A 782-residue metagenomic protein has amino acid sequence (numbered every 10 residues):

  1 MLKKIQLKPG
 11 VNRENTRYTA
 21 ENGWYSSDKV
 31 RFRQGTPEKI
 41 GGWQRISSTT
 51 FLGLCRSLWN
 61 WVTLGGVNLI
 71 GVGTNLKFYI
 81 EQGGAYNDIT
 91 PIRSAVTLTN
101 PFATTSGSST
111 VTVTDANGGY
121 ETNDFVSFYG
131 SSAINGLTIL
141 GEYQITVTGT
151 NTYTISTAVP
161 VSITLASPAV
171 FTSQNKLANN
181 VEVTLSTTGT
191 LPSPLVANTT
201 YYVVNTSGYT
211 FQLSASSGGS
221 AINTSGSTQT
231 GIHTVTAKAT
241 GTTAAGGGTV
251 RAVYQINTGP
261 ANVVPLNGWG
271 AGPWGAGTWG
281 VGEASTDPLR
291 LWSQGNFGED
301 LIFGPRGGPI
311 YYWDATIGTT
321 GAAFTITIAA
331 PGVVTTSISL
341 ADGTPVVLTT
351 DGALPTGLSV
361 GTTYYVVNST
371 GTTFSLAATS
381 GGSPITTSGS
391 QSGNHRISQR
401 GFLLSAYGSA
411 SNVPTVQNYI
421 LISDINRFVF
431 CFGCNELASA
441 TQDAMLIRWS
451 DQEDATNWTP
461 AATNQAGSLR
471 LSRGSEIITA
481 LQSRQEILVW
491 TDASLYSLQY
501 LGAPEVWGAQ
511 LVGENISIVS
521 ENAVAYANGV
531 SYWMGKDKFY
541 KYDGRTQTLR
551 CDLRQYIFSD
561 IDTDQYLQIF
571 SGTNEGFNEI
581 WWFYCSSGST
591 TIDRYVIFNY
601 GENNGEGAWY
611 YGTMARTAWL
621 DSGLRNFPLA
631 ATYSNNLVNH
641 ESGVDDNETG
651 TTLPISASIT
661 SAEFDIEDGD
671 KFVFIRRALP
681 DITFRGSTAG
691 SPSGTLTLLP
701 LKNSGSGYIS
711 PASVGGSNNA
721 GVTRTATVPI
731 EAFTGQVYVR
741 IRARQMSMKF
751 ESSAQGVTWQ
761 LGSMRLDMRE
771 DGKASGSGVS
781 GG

Functional and structural regions predicted by a protein language model:
M1-K3, E14-N15, T19-A20, D88-W292 (+1 more regions): Small/polar beta-strand repeat architecture
M1-V96, Q255-P265, W269, P273-W274 (+5 more regions): Beta-sheet repeat architectures centered on beta-propellers
W43-T49, G277-V281, F402-S411, N464-R470 (+1 more regions): A short beta-strand motif characteristic of beta-propeller blades
Y86-D88, G318-G321, Q399-L404, T456-T463 (+4 more regions): Beta-strand initiation motifs
D88, G298-W313: Hydrophobic or amphipathic alpha-helical targeting/insertion segments
Y120-G130, N175-E182, L340, T344-P345 (+4 more regions): Beta-rich globular "head" domains
A444-E453, R594-G601: Beta-propeller blade signature
I487-G513: Surface-exposed extracellular loop regions of Gram-negative outer-membrane beta-barrel proteins
